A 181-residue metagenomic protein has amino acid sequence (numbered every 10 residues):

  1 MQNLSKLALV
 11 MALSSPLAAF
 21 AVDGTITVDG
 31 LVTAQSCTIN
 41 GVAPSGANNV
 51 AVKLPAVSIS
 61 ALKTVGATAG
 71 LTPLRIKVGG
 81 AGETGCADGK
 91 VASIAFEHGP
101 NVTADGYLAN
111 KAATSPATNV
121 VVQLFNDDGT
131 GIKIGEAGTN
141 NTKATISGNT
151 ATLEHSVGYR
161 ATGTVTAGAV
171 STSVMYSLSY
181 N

Functional and structural regions predicted by a protein language model:
Q2-K6, F20-N181: Mature extracellular/passenger domains of Gram-negative fimbrial/pilin and adhesin proteins
L9-L13: Hydrophobic helical h-region of N-terminal Sec-dependent signal peptides in bacterial secretory/periplasmic proteins
P16-A18: N-terminal signal peptide c-region/cleavage motif recognized by signal peptidases
